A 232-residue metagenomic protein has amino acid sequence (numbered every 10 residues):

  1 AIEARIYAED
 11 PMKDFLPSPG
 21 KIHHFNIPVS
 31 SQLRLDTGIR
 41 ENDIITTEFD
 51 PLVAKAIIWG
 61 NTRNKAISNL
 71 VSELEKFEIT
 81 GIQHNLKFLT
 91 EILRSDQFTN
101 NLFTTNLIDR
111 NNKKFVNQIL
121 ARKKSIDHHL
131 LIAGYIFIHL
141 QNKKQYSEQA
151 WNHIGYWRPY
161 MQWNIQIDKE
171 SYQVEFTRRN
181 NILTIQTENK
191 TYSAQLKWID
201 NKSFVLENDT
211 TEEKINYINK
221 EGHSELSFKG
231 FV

Functional and structural regions predicted by a protein language model:
A1-S193: Catalytic cores of soluble metabolic enzymes centered on carboxylation/carboxyl-transfer
K13, T104, N208-V232: Structured, non-catalytic alpha/beta "coupling" segments that mediate domain-domain communication and provide generic
M161-I167, F204-E207, L226: Short acidic-hydrophobic surface loop/beta-edge motif
R179-S203, E207-E213, G222: Conserved nucleotide-binding/hydrolysis modules and their immediate coupling elements across P-loop/ASCE NTPase motors
